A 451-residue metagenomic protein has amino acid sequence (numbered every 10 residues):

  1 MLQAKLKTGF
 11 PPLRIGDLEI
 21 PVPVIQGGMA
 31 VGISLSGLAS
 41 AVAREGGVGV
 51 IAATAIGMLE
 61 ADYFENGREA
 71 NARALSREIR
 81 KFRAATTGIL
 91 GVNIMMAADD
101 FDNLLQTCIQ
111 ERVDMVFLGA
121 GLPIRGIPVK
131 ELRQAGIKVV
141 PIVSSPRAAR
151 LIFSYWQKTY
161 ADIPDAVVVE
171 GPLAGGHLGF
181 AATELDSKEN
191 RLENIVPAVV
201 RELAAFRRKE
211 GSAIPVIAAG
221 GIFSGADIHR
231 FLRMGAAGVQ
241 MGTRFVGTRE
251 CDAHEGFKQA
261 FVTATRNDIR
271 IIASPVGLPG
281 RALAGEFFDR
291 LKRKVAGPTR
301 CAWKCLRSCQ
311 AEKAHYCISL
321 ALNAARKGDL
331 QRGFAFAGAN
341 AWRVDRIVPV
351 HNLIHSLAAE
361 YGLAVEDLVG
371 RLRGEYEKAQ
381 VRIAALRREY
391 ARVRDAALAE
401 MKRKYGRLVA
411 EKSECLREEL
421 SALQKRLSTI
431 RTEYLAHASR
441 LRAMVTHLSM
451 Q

Functional and structural regions predicted by a protein language model:
L2-K209: Active-site entrance/lid segments in N-terminal catalytic domains of soluble metabolic enzymes
I25, A174-I217, F223-V381, A385 (+1 more regions): Conserved active-site-proximal phosphate/metal-binding subdomains
I33, I222-F223: Residue-level detector of alpha-helix initiation sites
A379, I383-L386, Y390-V393, A397-M401 (+6 more regions): The feature captures the hydrophobic core positions of alpha-helical coiled-coils
K412, H437-L448: Long alpha-helical scaffolds in very large eukaryotic tether/adaptor proteins
